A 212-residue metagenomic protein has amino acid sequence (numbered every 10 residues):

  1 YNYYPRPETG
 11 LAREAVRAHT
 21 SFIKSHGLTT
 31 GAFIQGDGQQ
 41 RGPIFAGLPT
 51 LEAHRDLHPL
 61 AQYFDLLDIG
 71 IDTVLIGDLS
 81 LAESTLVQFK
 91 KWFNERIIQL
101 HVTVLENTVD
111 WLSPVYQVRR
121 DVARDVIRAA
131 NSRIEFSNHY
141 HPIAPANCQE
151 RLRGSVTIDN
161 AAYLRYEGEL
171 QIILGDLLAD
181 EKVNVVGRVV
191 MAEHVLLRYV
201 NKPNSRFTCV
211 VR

Functional and structural regions predicted by a protein language model:
Y1-N107: Catalytic alpha/beta core domains of metabolic enzymes, predominantly
L105-R212: C-terminal functional modules
